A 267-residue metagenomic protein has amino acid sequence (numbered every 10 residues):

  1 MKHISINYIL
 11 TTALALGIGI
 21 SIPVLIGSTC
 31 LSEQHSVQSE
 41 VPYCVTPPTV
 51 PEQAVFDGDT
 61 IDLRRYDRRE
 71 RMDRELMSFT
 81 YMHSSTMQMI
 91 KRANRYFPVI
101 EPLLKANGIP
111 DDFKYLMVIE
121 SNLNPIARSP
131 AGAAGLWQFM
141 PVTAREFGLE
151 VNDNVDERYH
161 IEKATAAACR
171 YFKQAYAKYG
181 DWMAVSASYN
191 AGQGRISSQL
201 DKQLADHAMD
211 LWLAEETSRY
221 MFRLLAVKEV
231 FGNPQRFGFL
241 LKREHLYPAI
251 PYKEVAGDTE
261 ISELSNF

Functional and structural regions predicted by a protein language model:
M1-N107: An acidic, Gly/Ser/Thr/Pro-rich helix-cap/linker signature
V37-F79, R128, G135-Q138, N152 (+1 more regions): Catalytic and substrate-binding regions of cell-wall glycan-acting enzymes that process beta-1,4-linked
G58, R95, D111-K114, V118 (+2 more regions): Extracytoplasmic
F79-I90, P102-L103, L123-P130, E150-I161 (+3 more regions): Second-shell loop/turn segments in exported
K91, R95-P98, P102, K114 (+3 more regions): Solvent-exposed, polar/charged alpha-helical surfaces in well-ordered, non-transmembrane soluble domains, broadly
I109-I126, V185-N190: Short, functionally critical alpha-helical segments immediately adjacent to catalytic or ligand/cofactor-binding
A131-D153, T165-A168, F172: Substrate-binding/active-site groove segments that recognize and process beta-1,4-linked N-acetyl-hexosamine
R236-F267: Low-complexity, Gly/Ser/Thr/Pro-rich intrinsically disordered linker/tail segments
